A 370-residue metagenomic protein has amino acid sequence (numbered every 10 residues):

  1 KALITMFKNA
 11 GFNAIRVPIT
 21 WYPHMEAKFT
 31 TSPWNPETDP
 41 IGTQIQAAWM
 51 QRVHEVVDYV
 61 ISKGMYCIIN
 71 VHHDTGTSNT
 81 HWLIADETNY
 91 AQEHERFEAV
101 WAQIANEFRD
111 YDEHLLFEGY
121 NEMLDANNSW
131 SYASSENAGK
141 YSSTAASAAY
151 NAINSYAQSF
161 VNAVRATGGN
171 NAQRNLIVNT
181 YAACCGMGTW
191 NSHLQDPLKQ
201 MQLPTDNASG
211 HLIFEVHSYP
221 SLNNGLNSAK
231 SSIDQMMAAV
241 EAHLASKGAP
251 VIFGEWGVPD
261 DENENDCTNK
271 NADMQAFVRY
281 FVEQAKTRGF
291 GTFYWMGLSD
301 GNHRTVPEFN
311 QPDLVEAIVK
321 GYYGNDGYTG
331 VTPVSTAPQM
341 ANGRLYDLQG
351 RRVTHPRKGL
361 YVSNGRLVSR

Functional and structural regions predicted by a protein language model:
K1-N191: Active-site mouth of glycoside hydrolases
A99-L116, Y120-F290, T305-K320, G324: Extracellular glycoside hydrolase catalytic/binding regions
T292, G350: Hydrophobic, well-ordered secondary-structure elements that form the walls of internal hydrophobic environments
Y294-D300: Acidic carboxylate-rich catalytic motifs and surrounding loops in phosphoryl-/glycosyl-chemistry enzymes
G301, P307-F309, V362-S363: Short, exposed beta-strand-loop hairpins at the edges of beta-sheets in extracellular/periplasmic proteins
G327-Q349: Residue-level detector of functionally pivotal "anchor" positions at catalytic/ligand-binding pockets or at interdomain
L360-R370: C-terminal tail/sorting-segment detector
